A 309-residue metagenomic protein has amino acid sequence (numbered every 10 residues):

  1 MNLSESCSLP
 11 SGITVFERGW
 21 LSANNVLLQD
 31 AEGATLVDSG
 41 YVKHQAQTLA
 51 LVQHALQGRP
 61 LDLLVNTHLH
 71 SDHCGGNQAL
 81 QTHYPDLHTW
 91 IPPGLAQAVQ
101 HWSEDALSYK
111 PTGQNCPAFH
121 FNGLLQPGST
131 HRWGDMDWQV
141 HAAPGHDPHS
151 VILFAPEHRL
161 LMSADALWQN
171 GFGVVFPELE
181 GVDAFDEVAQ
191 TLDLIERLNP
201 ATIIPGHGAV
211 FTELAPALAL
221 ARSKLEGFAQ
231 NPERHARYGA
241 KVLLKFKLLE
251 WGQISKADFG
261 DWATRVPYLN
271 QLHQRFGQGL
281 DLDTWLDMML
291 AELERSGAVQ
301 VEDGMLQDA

Functional and structural regions predicted by a protein language model:
N2-L56, I152-A164, Q169: Conserved beta-strand hairpin/beta-sheet module of binuclear metal-dependent hydrolase folds, prominently
C7-I13, Y109-G113, G134-M136: Short Pro/Gly-enriched beta-strand edge/turn motifs at strand-loop
L28, D38, H68, L80 (+5 more regions): Divalent metal-coordination and catalytic microenvironments
A34, Y41-K43, D137-Q230: Metallo-beta-lactamase
K43-A46, A50-W133: Active-site HxH/HxHxD metal-binding segment of metal-dependent hydrolases
A46, G75, L80-T82, H207-F211 (+2 more regions): A structural signal for the main folded, soluble domain(s) of proteins
C74, V188-A189, L286: Aromatic/hydrophobic pocket-lining residues that form the small-molecule binding cavity in soluble enzyme cores
A236-A309: C-terminal regulatory/interaction regions
